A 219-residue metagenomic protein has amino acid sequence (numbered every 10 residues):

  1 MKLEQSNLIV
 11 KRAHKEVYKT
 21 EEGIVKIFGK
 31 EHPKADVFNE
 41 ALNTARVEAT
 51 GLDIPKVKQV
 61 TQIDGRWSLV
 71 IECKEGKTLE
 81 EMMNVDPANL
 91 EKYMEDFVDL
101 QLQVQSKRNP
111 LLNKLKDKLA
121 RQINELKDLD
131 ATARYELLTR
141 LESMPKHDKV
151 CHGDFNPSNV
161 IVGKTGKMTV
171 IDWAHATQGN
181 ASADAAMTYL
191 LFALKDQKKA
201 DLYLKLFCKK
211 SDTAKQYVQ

Functional and structural regions predicted by a protein language model:
S6-F38, A45-E48: ATP-binding glycine-rich loop module of kinase domains
E48-V60: Conserved HxN/HPN-centered segment at the entrance to the catalytic loop of eukaryotic protein kinase-like domains
D64-T78: Conserved short submotifs of the Hanks-type protein kinase catalytic core that shape the nucleotide-binding pocket
A88-L115: Internal "kinase-insert"/substrate-recognition segments embedded within catalytic cores of ATP-dependent enzymes
S106-G153, G163-K164, T169: An alpha-helical support segment within catalytic cores of ATP-dependent transferases
S158-N159: Conserved protein-kinase catalytic-loop position immediately C-terminal to the HRD catalytic Asp
D172-A176: Activation of the activation-loop gatekeeper triad in protein kinase-fold domains
A185-T213: Active-site activation/catalytic loop segments of kinase-like enzymes and analogous catalytic loops in related
